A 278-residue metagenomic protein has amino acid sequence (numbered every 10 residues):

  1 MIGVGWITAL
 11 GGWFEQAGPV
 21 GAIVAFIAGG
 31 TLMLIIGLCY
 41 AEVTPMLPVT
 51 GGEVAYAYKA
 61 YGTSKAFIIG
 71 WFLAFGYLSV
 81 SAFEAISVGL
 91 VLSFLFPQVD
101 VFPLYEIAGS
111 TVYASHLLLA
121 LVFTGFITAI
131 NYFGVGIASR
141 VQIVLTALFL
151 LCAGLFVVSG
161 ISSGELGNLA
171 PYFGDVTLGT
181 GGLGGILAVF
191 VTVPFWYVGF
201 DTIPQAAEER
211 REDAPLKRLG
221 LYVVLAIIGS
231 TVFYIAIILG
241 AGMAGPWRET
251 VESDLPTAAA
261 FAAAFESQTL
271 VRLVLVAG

Functional and structural regions predicted by a protein language model:
M1-I7, A120-F126, G160, V176-A244 (+1 more regions): Hydrophobic, membrane-embedded alpha-helices of multi-pass small-molecule transporters
M1-V20, M33-L38, V49-T50, G167 (+2 more regions): Membrane-interface "cap" regions at the ends of multi-pass membrane proteins
G12-E15, V24-A25, L34-T124, A129-Y132 (+1 more regions): Hydrophobic transmembrane alpha-helices that form the core helical bundles of multi-pass secondary transporters
G18-P19, L47-G51, K59-K65, E208-L219 (+1 more regions): Juxtamembrane helix-boundary/capping and inter-helix hinge elements in multi-pass membrane proteins
V20-I23, Y61-K65, Y113-L118, T177-G184 (+1 more regions): Membrane-interfacial loop-to-helix junctions in multi-pass transporters
A55-A57, G62, F94-V99, L104 (+1 more regions): TM-loop-TM module centered on a large, flexible mid-protein loop between adjacent transmembrane helices in multi-pass
L90-P97, A147-G174, L239-G245: Hydrophobic alpha-helical segments and their helix-loop junctions in multi-pass secondary transporters
S115-L166, T180, Y222-I227: Membrane-interface loop-to-helix entry segments
